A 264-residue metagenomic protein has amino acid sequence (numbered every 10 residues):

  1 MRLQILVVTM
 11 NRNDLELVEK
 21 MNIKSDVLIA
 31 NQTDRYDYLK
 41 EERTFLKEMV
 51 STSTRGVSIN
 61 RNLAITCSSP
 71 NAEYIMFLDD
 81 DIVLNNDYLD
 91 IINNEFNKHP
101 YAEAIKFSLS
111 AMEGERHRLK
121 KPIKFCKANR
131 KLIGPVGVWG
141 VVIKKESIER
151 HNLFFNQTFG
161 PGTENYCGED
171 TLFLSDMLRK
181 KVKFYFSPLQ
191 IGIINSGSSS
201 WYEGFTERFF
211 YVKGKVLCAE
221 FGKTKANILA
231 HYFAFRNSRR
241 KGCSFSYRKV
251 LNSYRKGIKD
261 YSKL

Functional and structural regions predicted by a protein language model:
M1-D26: N-proximal low-complexity "stem/linker" segments adjacent to membrane-targeting elements
T52-S68: Glycine-rich, basic loop-to-helix element that forms the pyrophosphate-binding segment of sugar-nucleotide handling
P70, D87-K120: Conserved donor NDP-sugar-binding/catalytic core segment of glycosyltransferases
A72-V83: Short beta-strand-to-loop acidic/aromatic patch adjacent to the donor-nucleotide binding site
T158-L172: Acidic donor-binding loop at a coil-to-helix junction in glycosyltransferase catalytic cores that engages
P161-N165, K183-G204, K213-V216: Active-site donor/metal-binding and catalytic loop motifs of nucleotide-sugar-dependent glycosylation enzymes
T171-I193, G222-K223: Catalytic donor-sugar/metal-binding loop of nucleotide-sugar-dependent glycosyltransferases
F205-L264: Non-catalytic, C-terminal membrane-associated alpha-helical segments of glycosyltransferases
